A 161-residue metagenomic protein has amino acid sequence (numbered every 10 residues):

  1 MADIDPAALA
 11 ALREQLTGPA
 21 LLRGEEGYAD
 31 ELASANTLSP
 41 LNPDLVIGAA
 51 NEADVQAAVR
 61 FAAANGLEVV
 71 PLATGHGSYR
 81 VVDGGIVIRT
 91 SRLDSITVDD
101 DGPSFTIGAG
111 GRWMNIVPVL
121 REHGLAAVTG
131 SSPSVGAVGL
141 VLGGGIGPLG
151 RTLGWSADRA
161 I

Functional and structural regions predicted by a protein language model:
M1-I146, G150-T152: N-terminal accessory segments
R151-I161: Short, intrinsically disordered, charge-balanced linker/junction segments flanking boundaries in proteins
